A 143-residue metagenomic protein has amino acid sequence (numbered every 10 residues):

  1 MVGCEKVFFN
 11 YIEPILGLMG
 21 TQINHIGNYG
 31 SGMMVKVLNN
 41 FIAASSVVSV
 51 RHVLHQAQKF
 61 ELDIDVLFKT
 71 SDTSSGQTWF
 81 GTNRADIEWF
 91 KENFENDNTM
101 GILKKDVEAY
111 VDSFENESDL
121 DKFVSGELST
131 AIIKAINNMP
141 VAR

Functional and structural regions predicted by a protein language model:
M1-V35, A43-G81: Internal alpha-helical scaffold of NAD(P)-dependent oxidoreductase catalytic cores
G20, L38, I42, L103 (+1 more regions): Hydrophobic alpha-helical core bundles mediating ligand binding, dimerization, or RNAP-core interactions
G32-A43, N93-G101: A short glycine-threonine-serine/GTX helix/turn-capping micro-motif
L38-S45, L67, S71, S125-I136: Short alpha-helical scaffolding segments that buttress acidic/His motifs in well-ordered protein cores
F41, Q56, S113-E117: Alpha-helix C-capping/helix-to-loop hinge sites
T78-R143: Interdomain hinge/lid region at the active-site interface of Rossmann-like NAD(P)-dependent oxidoreductases
